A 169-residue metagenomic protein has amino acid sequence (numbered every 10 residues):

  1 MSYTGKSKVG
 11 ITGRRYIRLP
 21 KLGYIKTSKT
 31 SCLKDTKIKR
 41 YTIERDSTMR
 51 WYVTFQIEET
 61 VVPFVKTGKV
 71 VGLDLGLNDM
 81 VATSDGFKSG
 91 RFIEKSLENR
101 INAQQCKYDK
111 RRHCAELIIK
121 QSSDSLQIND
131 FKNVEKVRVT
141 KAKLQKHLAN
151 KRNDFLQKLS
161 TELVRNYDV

Functional and structural regions predicted by a protein language model:
M1-E44: Acidic carboxylate diad motif detector
D46-V71, L75-V169: Substrate-contacting helices/loops that form the catalytic groove of nucleic-acid and nucleotide-polymer processing
